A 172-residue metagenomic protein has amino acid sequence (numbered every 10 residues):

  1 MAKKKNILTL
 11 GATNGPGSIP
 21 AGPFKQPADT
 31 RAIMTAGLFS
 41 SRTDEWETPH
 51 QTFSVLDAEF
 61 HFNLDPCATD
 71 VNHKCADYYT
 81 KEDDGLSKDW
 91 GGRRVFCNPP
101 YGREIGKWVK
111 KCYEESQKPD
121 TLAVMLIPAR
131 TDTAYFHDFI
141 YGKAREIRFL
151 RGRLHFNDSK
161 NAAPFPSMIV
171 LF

Functional and structural regions predicted by a protein language model:
A2-F172: Class I S-adenosyl-L-methionine-dependent methyltransferase catalytic core
